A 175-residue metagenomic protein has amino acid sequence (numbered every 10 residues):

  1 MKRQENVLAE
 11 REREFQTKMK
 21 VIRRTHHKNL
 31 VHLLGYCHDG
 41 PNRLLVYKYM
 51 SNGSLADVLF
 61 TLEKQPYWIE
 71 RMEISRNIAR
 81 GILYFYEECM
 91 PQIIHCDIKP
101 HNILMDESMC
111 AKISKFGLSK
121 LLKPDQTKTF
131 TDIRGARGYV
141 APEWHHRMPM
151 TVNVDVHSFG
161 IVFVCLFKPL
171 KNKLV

Functional and structural regions predicted by a protein language model:
M1-V175: Conserved eukaryotic protein kinase-like
